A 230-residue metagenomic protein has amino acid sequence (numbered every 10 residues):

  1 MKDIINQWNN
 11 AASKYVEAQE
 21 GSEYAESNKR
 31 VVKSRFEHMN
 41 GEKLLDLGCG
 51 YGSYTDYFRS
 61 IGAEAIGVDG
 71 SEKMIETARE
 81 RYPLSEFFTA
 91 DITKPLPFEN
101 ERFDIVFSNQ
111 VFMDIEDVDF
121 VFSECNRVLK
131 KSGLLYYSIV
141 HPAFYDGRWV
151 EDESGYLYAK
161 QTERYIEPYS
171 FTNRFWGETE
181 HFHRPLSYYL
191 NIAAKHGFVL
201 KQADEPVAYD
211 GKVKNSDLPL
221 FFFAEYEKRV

Functional and structural regions predicted by a protein language model:
M1-N40, S53-Y57, T77, R81: Conserved class I S-adenosyl-L-methionine
L45-L47, Y51-K94: Class I SAM-dependent methyltransferase SAM/SAH-binding core
L96-V106: A short acidic, Gly/Pro-enriched loop at the edge of an enzyme's catalytic core that lines a small-molecule cofactor
I105-V118: A short SAM/SAH-binding and catalytic strip from SAM-dependent methyltransferases
D119-L134: A short glycine-rich, Lys/Arg-flanked "PGG" loop and its adjoining helix->strand segment in the class I
L135-P168: Conserved class I S-adenosyl-L-methionine
I139, A143-G147, N173-Y188: Acceptor-substrate binding/catalytic loop of class I
Y169, E180-A203: Short alpha-helix
